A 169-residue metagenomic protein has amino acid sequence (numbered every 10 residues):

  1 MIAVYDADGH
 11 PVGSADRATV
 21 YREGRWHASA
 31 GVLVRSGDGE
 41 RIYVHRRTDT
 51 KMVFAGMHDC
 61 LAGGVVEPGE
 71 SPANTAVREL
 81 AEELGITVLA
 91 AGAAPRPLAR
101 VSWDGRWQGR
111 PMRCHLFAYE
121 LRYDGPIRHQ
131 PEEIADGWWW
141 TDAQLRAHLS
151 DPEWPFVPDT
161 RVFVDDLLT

Functional and structural regions predicted by a protein language model:
M1-G39: Acidic, metal-coordinating catalytic segment for phosphate/diphosphate chemistry, firing primarily on the Nudix
A7, R47, D142: Residues immediately flanking
G9, E83-V88, W103-G109: Short helix-to-loop capping/linker segments positioned immediately adjacent to catalytic or ligand/cofactor-binding
P11-S14, G39-R46, P126-Q130: Short, well-ordered strand-loop elements centered on a beta-strand within folded domains, enriched for acidic residues
D16-A18, G56-H58, P97-T169: Nudix hydrolase/Nudix homology domain
T19-A30, E40-E82, I86: Conserved Nudix-box catalytic region and its N-terminal flanking loop in Nudix hydrolases and closely related
T87-A99: A short coil-to-beta-strand element that immediately follows conserved catalytic motifs
